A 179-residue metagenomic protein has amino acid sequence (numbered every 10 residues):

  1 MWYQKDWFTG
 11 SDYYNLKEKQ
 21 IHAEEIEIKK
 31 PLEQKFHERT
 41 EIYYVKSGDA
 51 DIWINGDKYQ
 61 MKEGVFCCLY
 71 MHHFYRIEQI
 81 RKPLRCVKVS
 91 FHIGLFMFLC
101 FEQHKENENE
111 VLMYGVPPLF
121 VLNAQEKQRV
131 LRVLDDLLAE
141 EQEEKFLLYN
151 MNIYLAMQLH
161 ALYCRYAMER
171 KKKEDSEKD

Functional and structural regions predicted by a protein language model:
M1-V65, H73, K105-N107, P118: Generic protein-terminus/edge-of-domain signal
W2-I21, R76-Q142, H160-R170: A hydrophobic/aromatic-rich effector-binding and dimerization subdomain of bacterial HTH-type transcriptional regulators
F36-R39, A124-K127, I153: Short, solvent-exposed loop/helix junctions and linker helices that flank or host conserved functional motifs
R39, P83-R85, Y149: A structure-centric signal for secondary-structure junctions around beta-strands
N55, A156-L159: Amphipathic alpha-helical interaction/assembly segments
E141-M157, K178: All-alpha amphipathic helical-bundle segments outside canonical DNA-binding/catalytic cores that form hydrophobic
K172-D179: Short, intrinsically disordered, charge-balanced linker/junction segments flanking boundaries in proteins
